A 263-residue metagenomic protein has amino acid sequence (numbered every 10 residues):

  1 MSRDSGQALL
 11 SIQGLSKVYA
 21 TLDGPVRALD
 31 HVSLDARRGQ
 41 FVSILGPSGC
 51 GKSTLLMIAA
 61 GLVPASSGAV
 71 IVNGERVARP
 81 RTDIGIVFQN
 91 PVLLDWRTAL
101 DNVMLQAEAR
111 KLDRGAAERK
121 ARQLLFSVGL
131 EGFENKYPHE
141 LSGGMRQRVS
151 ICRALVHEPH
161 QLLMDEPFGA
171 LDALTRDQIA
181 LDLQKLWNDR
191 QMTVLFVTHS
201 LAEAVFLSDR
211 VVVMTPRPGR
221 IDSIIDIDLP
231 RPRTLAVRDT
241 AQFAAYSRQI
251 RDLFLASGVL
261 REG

Functional and structural regions predicted by a protein language model:
L45-P47: The feature captures the beta-strand-to-loop junction immediately N-terminal to the Walker
A60: Helix-to-loop junction immediately C-terminal to a conserved catalytic motif
G68-P80: Conserved ABC transporter NBD signature motif
R97-L105: Short coil-to-helix segment of the ABC ATPase nucleotide-binding domain corresponding to the Q-loop/switch region
M104, E108, G115-F133, K185: Conserved ABC ATPase "signature" region
K136-H139, H157: Conserved signature/switch motifs of ABC ATPase nucleotide-binding domains
L162-D165: Catalytic Walker B motif of ABC-type/P-loop ATPase nucleotide-binding domains
